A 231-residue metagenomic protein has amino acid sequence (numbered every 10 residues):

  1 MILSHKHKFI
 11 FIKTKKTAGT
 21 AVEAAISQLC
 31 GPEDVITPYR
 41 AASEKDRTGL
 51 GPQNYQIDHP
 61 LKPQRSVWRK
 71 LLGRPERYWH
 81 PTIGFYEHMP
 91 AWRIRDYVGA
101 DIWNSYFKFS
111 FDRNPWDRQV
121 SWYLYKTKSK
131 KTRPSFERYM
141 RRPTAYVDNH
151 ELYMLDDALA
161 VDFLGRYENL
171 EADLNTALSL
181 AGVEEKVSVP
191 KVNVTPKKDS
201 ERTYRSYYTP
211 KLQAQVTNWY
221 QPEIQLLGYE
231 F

Functional and structural regions predicted by a protein language model:
M1-F231: Membrane-interface amphipathic segments in extracytoplasmic regions
